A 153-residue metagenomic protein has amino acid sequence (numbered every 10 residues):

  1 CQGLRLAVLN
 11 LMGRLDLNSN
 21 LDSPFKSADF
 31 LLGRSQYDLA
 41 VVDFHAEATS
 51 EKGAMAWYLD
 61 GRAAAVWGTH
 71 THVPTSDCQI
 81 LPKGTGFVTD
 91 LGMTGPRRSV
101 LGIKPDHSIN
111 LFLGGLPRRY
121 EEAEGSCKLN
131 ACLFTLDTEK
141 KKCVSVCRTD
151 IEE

Functional and structural regions predicted by a protein language model:
C1-L39: Binuclear metal-dependent hydrolase catalytic cores centered on His/Asp/Glu-rich metal-binding motifs
C1-Q2, P82-G84, T135-K142: Short acidic-glycine loop/turn motifs at beta-strand connectors
L9, V41, H70, F134: Divalent metal-coordination and catalytic microenvironments
N10-G13, F44-A46, D150: Short, structured patches in soluble enzyme cores that scaffold and shape functional sites
S19-S27, S50, A54, H107 (+2 more regions): Conserved active-site and cofactor/substrate-binding residues in soluble primary-metabolism enzymes
K26-R34, L39-A65: Conserved, well-structured core segments that form or line functional sites
T49-E122: Conserved beta-sheet core of the metallophosphoesterase superfamily
S108-E153: A short C-terminal boundary segment appended to hydrolase-like catalytic domains
